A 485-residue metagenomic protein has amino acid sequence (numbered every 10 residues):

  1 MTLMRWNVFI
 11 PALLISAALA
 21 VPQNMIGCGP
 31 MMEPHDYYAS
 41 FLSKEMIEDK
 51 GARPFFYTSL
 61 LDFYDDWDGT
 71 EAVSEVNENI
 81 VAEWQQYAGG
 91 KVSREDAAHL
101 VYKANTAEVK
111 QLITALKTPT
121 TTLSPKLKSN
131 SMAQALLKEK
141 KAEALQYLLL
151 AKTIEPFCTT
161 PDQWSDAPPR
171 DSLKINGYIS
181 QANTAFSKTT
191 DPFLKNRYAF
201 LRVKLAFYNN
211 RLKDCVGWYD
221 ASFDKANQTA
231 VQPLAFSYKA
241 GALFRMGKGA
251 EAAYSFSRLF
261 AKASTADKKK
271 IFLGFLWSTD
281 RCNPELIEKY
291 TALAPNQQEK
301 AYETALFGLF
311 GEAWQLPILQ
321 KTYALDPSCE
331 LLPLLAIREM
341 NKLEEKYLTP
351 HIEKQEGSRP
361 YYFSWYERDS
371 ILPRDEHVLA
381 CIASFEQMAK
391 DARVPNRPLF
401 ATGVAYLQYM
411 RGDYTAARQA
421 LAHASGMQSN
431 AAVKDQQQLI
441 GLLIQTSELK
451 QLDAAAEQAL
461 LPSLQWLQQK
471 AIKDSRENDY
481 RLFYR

Functional and structural regions predicted by a protein language model:
M1-P11: Bacterial N-terminal signal peptides that target proteins for export
T2, L19-G27: Short, low-structural-confidence N-terminal segments
I10-A20: Bacterial N-terminal signal peptides
N24-K204, N209-R485: Extracytoplasmic/secretory-pathway proteins
